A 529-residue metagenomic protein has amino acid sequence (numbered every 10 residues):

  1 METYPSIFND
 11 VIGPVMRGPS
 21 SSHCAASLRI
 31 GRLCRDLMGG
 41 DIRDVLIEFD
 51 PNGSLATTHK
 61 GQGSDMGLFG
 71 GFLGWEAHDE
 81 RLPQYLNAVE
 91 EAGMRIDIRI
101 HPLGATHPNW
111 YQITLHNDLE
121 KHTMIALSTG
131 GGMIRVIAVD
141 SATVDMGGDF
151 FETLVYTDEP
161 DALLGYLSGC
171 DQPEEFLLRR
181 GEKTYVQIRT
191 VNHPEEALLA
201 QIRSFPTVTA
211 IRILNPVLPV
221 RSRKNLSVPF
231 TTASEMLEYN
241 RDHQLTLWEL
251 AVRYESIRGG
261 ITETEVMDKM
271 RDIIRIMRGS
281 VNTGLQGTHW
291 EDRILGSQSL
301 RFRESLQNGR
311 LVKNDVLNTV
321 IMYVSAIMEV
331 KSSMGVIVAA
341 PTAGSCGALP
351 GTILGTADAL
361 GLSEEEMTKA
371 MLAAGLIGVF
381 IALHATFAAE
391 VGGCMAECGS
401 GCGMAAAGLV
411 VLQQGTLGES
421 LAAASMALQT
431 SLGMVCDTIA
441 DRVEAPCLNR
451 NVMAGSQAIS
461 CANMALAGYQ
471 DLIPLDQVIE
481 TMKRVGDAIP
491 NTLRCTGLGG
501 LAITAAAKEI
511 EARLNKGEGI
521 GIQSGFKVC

Functional and structural regions predicted by a protein language model:
M1-F8, G39-D44, N314-K331, E366-A385 (+1 more regions): Acidic-glycine-rich active-site phosphate/pyrophosphate-binding loop
I12-L33, M334-T352, A396-G401: Conserved phosphate/anionic-ligand binding catalytic regions in large, soluble enzymes, centered on
S22-M38, P160, P350-L362, A406-Q414: Alpha-helical support elements that line or immediately flank enzyme active sites and cofactor-binding pockets
L46-R95, L372-V410, G418, A423 (+2 more regions): A structural-propensity feature for long, helix-poor, extended segments
Q84-I98, A105, L409-C529: Functionally critical mobile loop/hinge segments
I96-I100, Q112-I113, K121-T123, F176-R179 (+1 more regions): Extended amphipathic alpha-helical scaffolds
G130-G132, L154-E174, L198-L199: Short amphipathic alpha-helix segments
D140-D158, T184-V186: Short glycine-/aliphatic-rich beta-strand segments at the starts of folded cytosolic domains
